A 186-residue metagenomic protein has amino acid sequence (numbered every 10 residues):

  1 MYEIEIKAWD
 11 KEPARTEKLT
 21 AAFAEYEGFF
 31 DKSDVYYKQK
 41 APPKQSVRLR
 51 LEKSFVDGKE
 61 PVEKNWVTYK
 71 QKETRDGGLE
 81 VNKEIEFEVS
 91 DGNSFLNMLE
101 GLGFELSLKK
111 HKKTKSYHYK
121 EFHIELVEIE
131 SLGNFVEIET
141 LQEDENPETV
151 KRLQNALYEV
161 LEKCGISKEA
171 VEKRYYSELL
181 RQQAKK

Functional and structural regions predicted by a protein language model:
M1, A14-E17, V136, N155-V160: Glyoxalase I/VOC metalloenzyme domain signal
M1-E121, S167-K186: N-terminal strand-loop-strand beta-hairpin
K11-A14, E143-T149: Short, charged helix-to-loop "capping" segments that act as catalytic/coupling loops
G77-N82, E137, E148-V150: A short, polar/proline- and glycine-enriched secondary-structure boundary/capping micro-motif
L102-P147: Conserved, surface-exposed functional patches that form binding/active-site neighborhoods
E145-R174: Mixed-charge, glycine-accented linear interaction segment located at domain edges/termini
